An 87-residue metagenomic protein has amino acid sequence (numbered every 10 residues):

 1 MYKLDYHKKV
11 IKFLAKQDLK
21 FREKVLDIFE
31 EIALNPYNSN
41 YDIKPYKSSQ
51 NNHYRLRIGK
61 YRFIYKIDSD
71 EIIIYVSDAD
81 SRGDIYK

Functional and structural regions predicted by a protein language model:
M1-L4, K8, K12, L19-E23 (+3 more regions): Enriched for short, Lys/Arg-rich terminal
Q17, I43-Y46, Y86: Hydrophobic alpha-helical elements and their junctions with loops/disorder across both membrane and soluble proteins
E31-R55: A short, surface-exposed loop/turn module that caps and links secondary-structure elements
